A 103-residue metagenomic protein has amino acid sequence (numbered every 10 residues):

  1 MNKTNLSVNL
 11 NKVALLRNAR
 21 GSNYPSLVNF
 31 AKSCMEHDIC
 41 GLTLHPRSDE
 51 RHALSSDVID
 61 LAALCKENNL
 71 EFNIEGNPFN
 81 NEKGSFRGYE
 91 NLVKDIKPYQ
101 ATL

Functional and structural regions predicted by a protein language model:
M1-E71: Conserved N-terminal beta1-alpha1 strand-loop-helix module at the mouth
N73-E75, F79: Generic beta-sheet signal
F79-L103: Conserved anion-binding
